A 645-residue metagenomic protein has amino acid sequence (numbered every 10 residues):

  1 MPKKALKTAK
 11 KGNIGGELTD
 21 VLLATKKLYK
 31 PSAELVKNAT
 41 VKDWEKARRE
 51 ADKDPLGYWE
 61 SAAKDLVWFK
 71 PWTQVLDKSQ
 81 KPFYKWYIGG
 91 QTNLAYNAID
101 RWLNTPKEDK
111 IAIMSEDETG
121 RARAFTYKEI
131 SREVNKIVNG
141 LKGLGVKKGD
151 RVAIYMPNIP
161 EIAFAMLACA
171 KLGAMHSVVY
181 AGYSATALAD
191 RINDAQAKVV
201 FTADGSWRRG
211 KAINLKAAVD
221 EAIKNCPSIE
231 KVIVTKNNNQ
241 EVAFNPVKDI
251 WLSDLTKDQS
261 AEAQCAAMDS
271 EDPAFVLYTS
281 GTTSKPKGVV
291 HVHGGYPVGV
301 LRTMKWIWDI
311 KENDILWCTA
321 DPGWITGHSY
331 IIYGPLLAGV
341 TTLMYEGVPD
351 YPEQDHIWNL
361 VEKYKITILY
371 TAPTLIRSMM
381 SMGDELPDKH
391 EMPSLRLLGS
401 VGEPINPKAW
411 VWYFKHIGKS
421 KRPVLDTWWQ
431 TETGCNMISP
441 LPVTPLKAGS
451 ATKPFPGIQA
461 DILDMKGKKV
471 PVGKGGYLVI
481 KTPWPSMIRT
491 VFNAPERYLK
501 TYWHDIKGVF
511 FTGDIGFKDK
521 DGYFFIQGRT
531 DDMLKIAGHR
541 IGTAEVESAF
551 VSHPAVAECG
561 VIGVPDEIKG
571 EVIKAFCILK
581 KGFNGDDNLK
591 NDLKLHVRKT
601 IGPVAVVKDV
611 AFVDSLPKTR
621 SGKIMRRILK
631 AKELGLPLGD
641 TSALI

Functional and structural regions predicted by a protein language model:
R49, A95-Y96, D109, I113-L167 (+3 more regions): Conserved AMP-binding/adenylate-forming core of the ANL superfamily
I111, I233-V234, N245-Y278, K285 (+3 more regions): Conserved pre-ATP/AMP-binding loop-to-beta segment of ANL
L167, K171-D254: Structural core segment of the AMP-binding/adenylate-forming
V179-G205, V219, E362, L369 (+8 more regions): AMP-binding/adenylate-forming catalytic core of the ANL superfamily
K231-K236, I568, K599-I624, L636-I645: AMP-binding/adenylate-forming catalytic domain of the ANL superfamily
P297-I315, I325-T367, M382: Conserved AMP-binding/adenylation subdomain of ANL enzymes
L337-V340, T367-T371, M380-L446, Q459 (+1 more regions): Gly/Ser/Thr-rich phosphate-binding loop
K453-G457, K468-Y502, I541-T543, P637: Conserved ATP/PPi-binding loop(s) of AMP-dependent carboxylate-activating enzymes
